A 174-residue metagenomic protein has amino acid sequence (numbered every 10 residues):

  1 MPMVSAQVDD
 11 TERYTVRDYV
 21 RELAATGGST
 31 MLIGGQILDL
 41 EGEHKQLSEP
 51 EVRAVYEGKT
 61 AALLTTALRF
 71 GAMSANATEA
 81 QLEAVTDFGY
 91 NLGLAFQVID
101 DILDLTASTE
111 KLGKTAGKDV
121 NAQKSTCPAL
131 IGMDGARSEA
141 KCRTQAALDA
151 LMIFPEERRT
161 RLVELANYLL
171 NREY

Functional and structural regions predicted by a protein language model:
M1-Y174: All-alpha prenyltransferase/terpene-synthase fold signal
